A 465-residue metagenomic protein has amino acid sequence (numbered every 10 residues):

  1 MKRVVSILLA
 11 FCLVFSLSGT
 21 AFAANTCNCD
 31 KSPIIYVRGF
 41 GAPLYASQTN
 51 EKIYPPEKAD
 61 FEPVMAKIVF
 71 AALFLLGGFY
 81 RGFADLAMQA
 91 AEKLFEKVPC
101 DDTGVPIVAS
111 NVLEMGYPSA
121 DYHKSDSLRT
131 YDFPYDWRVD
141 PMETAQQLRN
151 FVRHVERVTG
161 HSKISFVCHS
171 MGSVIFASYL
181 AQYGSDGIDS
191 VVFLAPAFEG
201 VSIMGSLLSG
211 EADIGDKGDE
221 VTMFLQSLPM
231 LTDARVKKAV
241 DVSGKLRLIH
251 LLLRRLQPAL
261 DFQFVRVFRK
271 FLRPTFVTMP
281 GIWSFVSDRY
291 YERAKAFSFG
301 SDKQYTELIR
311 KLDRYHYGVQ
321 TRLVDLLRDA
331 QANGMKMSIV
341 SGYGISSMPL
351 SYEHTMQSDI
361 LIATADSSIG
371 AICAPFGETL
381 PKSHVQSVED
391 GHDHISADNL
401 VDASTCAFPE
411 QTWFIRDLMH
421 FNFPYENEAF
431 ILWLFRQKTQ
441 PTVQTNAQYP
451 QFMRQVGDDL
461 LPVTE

Functional and structural regions predicted by a protein language model:
K2-A10: Sec-dependent signal peptide recognition, specifically the positively charged N-region followed immediately by
S6, H169-S170: Intrinsically disordered and other compositionally biased segments
L9, L13-L17: Hydrophobic core
G19-A23: Sec/Tat signal peptide C-region and signal peptidase I cleavage site
A24-V167, S173-Q226, L260, F268 (+2 more regions): N-terminal non-catalytic accessory region
L128-Y131, Y135, V139-M142, V265-T355: Alpha/beta-hydrolase fold catalytic core
D216-T306: Alpha/beta-hydrolase-fold enzymes
